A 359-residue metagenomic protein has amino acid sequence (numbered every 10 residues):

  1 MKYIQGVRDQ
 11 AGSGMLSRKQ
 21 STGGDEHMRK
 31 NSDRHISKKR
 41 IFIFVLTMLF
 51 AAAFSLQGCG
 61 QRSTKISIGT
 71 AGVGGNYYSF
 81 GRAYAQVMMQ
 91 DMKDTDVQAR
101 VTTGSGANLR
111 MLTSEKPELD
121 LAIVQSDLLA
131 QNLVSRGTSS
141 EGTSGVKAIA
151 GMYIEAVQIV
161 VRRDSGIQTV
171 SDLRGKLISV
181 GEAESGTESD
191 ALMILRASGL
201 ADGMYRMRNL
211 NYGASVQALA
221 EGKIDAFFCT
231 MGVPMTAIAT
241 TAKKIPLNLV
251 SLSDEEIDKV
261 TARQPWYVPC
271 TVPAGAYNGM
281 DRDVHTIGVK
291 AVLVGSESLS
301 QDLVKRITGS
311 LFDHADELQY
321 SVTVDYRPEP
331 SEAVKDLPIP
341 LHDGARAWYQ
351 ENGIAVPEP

Functional and structural regions predicted by a protein language model:
M1-K65, P359: Short, low-complexity disordered leader/linker segments with a strong preference for bacterial N-terminal type II
S63, D94, G104, K116 (+4 more regions): Extracytoplasmic
T64-D91, T95, E155-E221, K335 (+1 more regions): Bilobed "Venus flytrap"/periplasmic-binding protein-like clamshell domains and structurally analogous long
S79-S114, M280-D281: Extracytoplasmic small-molecule ligand-binding "clamshell" domains of the periplasmic binding protein/Venus flytrap
S114, E118-Y153, D164, G232-M235: Acidic, polar ligand-binding/catalytic clefts
S126-L128, S135-G137, S165, D202-V294 (+1 more regions): Pocket-lining segment of extracytoplasmic ligand-binding domains
L177-M193, Q264-P340: Ligand-binding clefts/hinges and TM-proximal coupling segments of bilobed small-molecule sensing domains
L210, A214, E221, M231-L249 (+2 more regions): An extracytoplasmic/periplasmic, membrane-proximal ligand-sensing/linker region
